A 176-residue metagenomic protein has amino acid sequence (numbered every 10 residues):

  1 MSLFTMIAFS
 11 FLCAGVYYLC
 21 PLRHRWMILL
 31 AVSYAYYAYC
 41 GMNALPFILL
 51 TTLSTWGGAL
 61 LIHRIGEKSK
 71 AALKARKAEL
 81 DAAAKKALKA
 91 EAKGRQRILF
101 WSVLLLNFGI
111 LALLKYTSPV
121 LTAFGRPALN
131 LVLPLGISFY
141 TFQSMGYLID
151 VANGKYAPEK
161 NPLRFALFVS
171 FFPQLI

Functional and structural regions predicted by a protein language model:
M1-L175: Membrane-embedded transmembrane alpha-helical bundles that form the catalytic cores of multi-pass lipid-modifying
